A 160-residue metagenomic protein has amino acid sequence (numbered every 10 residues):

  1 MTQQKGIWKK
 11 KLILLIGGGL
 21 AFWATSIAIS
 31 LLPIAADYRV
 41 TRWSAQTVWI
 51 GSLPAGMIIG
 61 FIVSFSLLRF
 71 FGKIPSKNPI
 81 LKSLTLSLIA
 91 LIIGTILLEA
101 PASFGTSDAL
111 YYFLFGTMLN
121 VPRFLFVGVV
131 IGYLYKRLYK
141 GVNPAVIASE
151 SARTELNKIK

Functional and structural regions predicted by a protein language model:
M1-K160: Juxtamembrane/disordered regions of integral membrane proteins
